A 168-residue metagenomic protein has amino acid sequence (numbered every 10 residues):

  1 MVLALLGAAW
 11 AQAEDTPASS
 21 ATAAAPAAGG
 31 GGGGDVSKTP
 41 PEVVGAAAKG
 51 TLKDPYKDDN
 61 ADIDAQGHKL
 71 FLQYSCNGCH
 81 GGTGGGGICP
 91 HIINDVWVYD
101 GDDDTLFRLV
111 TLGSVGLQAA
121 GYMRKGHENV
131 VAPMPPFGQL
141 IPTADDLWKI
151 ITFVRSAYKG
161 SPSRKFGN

Functional and structural regions predicted by a protein language model:
M1-G7: Bacterial N-terminal signal peptides
G7-A13: Sec/Tat signal peptide C-region and signal peptidase I cleavage site
E14-G29: Long, low-complexity intrinsically disordered segments that are proline/alanine-rich with interleaved serine/threonine
G29-D35, T39-L72, R164, N168: Electrostatic cytochrome c docking/interface patches
D62, Q66, G101-T105, D145 (+1 more regions): Extracytoplasmic/secreted proteins, especially bacterial periplasmic and envelope-associated proteins
G67, Q73-G82, L106, V110 (+2 more regions): The canonical Cys-X-X-Cys-His
H68-N77, Y99, I141-A144, G167: Sequence context surrounding c-type heme c attachment/ligation sites in exported
G87-D95, S114-L147, A157, P162-N168: Axial heme c-ligation environment in periplasmic c-type cytochrome domains
